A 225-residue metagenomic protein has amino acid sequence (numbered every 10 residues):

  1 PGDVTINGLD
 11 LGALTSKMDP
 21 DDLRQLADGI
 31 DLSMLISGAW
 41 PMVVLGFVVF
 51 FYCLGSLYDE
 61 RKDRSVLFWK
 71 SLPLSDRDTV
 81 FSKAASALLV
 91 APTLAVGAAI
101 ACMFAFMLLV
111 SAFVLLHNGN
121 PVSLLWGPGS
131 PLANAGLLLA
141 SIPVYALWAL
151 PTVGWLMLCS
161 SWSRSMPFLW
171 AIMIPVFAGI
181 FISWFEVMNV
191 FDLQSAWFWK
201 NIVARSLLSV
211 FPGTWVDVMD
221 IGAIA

Functional and structural regions predicted by a protein language model:
P1-K17, W40-F50, G97, M173-E186: Hydrophobic alpha-helical transmembrane segments of multi-pass membrane transport/permease proteins
G2-G29, Q194-A225: Low-complexity, proline/glycine-enriched hydrophobic segments characteristic of transmembrane helices
S16-F47, S82-S161, D220: Secretory targeting signals
F51-K70, F81-A84: Transmembrane helix boundary and interhelical loop/hinge segments in multi-pass membrane proteins
S56-D63, F106, V110-N118, S165 (+1 more regions): Perimembrane helix-loop junctions in membrane proteins
S71-D76: Short helix-to-coil transition segments within interhelical loops that connect adjacent transmembrane helices
L132-G136, S165-G213: Transmembrane helix segments
